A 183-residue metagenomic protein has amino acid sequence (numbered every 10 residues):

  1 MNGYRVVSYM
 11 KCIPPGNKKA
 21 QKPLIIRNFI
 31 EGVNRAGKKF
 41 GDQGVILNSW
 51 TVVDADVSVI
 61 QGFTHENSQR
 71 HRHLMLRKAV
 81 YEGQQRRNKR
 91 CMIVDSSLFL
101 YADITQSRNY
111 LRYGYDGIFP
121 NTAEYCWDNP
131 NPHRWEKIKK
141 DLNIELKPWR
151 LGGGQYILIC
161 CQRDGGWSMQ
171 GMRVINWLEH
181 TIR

Functional and structural regions predicted by a protein language model:
M1-R183: Catalytic-core helical/loop segments in enzymes performing group transfer/polymerization on anionic/lipid-linked
